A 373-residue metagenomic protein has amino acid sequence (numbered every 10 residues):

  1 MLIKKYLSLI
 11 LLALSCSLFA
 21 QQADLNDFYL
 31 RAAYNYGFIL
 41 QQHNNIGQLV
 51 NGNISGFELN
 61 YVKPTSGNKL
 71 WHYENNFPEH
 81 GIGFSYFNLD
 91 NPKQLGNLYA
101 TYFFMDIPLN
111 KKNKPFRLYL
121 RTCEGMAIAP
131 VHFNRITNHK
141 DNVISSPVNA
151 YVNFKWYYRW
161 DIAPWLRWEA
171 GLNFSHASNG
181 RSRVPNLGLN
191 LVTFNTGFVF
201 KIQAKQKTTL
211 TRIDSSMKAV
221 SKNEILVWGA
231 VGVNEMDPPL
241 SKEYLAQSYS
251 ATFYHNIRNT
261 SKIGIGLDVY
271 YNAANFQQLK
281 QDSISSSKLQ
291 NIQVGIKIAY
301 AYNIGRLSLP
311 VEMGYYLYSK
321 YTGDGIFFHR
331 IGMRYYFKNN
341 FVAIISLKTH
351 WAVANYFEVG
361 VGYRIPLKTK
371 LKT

Functional and structural regions predicted by a protein language model:
M1-R31, F116, L166, I365 (+1 more regions): Bacterial Sec-dependent N-terminal signal peptides
D24-L30, E74-H80, K114-L120, P164-W168 (+6 more regions): Outer-envelope beta-barrel architecture signal
N26, N51-F57, N76, L95-T101 (+9 more regions): Residues that define the transmembrane beta-barrel architecture of outer-membrane proteins
A32, L59-K63, F103-L109, T122-M126 (+9 more regions): Residues on the lipid-exposed face of transmembrane beta-strands in outer-membrane beta-barrel proteins
Y34-L40, K63, F84-D90, E124-P130 (+8 more regions): Transmembrane beta-strands of outer-membrane beta-barrel pores
Q42-G47, K93-G96, V131-N138, G180-L187 (+5 more regions): Outer-membrane beta-barrel translocator domains and adjoining extracellular loop/strand segments of Gram-negative
N68-W71, W160, P164-W168, A204-K207 (+4 more regions): Repeated loop/turn-to-beta-strand initiation elements of outer-membrane beta-barrel proteins
N190-T211, A354-T373: Outer-membrane beta-barrel "beta-signal"
